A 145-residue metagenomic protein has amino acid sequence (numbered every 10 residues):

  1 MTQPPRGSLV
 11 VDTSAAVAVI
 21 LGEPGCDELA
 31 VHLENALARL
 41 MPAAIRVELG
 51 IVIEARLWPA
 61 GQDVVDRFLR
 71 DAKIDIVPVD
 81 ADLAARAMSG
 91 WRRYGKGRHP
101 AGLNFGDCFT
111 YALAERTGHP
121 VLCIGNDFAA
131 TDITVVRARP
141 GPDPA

Functional and structural regions predicted by a protein language model:
M1-M41, E54-R67: Short, well-structured N-terminal submotif of metal-dependent ribonuclease cores
M1-P4, Y111, E115-A145: Acidic, PIN/NYN-like endoribonuclease modules and their adjacent C-terminal/linker elements
Q3-P4, D75-P120: Active-site neighborhoods of divalent-metal-dependent phosphate/nucleic-acid chemistry enzymes
D12, M41-P42, L103-N104, P140-A145: Histidine- and aromatic-rich ligand-binding microenvironments
V31, R67-L69, W91-G97: Glycine/charged-rich beta-loop-alpha catalytic/anionic-binding loops adjacent to active sites
L40, D75-V77, V136: General small-molecule cofactor/ligand-binding pocket signal
R56-A60, Y94-K96, A138-P142: Short, hinge-like loop/turn segments at secondary-structure boundaries
